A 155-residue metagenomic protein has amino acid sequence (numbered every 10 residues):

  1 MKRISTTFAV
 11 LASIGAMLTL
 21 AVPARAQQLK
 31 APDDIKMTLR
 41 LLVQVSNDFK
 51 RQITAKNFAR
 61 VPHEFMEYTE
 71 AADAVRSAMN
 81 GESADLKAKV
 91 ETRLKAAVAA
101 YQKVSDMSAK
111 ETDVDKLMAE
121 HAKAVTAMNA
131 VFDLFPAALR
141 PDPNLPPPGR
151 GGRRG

Functional and structural regions predicted by a protein language model:
M1-I4: Positively charged n-region of N-terminal signal peptides that target proteins for export
A9-T19: Bacterial N-terminal signal peptides
L20-A26: Sec/Tat signal peptide C-region and signal peptidase I cleavage site
A26-M66, R140-P141, P146-G155: Immediate post-signal-peptide N-terminus of mature secreted/exported proteins
Q27-D34, I53-R60, E82-K89, A109 (+2 more regions): Non-transmembrane, amphipathic alpha-helical segments
T38-V45, E67, A71-A74, A96 (+2 more regions): Amphipathic, well-ordered alpha-helical segments in soluble domains
A71-R93: Short, solvent-exposed, charged loop/turn and helix-capping segments that join or cap alpha-helices on peripheral
D85-P143: Surface-exposed, polar helix/loop patches in the mature regions of secreted/periplasmic/lumenal proteins that form
